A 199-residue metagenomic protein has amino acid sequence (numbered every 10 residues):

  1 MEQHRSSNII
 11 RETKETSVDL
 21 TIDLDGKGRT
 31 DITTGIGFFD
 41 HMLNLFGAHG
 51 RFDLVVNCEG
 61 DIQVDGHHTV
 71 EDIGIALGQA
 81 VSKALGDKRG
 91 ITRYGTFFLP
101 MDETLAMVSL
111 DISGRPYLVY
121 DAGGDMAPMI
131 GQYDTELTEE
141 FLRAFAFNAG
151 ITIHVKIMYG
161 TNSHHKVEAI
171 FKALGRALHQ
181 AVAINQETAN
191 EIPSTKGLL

Functional and structural regions predicted by a protein language model:
E2-L199: Structural preference for solvent-exposed beta-strand-turn elements and adjacent flexible terminal/loop segments within
